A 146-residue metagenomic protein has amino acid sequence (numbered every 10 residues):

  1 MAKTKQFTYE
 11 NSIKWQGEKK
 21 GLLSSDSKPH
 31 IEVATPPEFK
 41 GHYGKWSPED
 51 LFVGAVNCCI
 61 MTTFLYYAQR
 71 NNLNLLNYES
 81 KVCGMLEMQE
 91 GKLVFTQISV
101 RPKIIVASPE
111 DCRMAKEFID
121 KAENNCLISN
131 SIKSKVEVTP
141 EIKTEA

Functional and structural regions predicted by a protein language model:
M1-G54, L65-A146: Extended beta-strand/beta-hairpin segments
C59-I60: Alpha-helical metal-binding/catalytic segments enriched in His/Glu/Asp
